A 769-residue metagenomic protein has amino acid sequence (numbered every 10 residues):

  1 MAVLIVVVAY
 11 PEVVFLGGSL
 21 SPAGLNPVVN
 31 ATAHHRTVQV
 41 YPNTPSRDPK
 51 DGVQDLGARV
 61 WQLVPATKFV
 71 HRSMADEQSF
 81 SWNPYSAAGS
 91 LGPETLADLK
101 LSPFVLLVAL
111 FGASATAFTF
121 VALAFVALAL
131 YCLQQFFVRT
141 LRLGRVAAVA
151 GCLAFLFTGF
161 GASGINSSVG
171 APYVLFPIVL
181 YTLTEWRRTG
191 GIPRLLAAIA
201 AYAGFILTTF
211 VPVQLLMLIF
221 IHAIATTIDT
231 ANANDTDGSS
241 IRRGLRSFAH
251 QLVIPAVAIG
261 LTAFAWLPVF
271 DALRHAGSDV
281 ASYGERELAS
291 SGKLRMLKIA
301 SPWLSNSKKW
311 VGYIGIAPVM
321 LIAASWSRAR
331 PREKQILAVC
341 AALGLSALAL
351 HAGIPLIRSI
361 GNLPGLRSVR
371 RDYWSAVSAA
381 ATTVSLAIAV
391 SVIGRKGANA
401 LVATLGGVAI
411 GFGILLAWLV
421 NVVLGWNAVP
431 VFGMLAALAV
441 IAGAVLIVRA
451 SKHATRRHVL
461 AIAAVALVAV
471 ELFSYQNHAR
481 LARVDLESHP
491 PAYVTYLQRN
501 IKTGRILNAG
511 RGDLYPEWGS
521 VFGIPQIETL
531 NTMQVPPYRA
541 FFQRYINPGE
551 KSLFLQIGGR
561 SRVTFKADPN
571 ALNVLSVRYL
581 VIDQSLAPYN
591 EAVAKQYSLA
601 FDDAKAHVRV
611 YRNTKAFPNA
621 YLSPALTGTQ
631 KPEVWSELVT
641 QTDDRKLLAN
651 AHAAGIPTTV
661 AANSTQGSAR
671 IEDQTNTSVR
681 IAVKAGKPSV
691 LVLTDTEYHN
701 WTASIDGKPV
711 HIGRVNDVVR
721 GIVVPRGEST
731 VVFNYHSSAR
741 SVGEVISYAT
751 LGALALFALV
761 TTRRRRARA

Functional and structural regions predicted by a protein language model:
M1-F15, L25-P45, R246-H250, V445-V465 (+1 more regions): Start-transfer (signal-anchor) and selected internal transmembrane alpha helices of multi-pass inner/ER membrane
V7-G18, M74, Q78, T95 (+10 more regions): Membrane-interface helix-loop junctions at the exits of transmembrane helices
V14-L175, T209, V213, L297-N306 (+1 more regions): Active-site lumenal/periplasmic loops and adjacent helix-entry segments of GT-C-fold, multi-pass membrane
P22-Y41, A466, V470-Q666, R680-A682 (+2 more regions): Extracytoplasmic
V28-V53, V60, P65-M74, S247-R328 (+5 more regions): Periplasmic/ER-lumenal interhelical loops and adjacent helix-loop junctions in multi-pass membrane proteins
Q78, W82, G344, E528 (+2 more regions): Active-site-proximal, structured, solvent-exposed surfaces of multi-pass membrane proteins that position macromolecular
L110-F136, I316-A324, R740-R765: Selective detector of the "anchor" transmembrane alpha-helix that sits immediately C-terminal
A150, S168, V174-L175, T182 (+5 more regions): Contiguous transmembrane helix-bundle modules in multi-pass membrane proteins
